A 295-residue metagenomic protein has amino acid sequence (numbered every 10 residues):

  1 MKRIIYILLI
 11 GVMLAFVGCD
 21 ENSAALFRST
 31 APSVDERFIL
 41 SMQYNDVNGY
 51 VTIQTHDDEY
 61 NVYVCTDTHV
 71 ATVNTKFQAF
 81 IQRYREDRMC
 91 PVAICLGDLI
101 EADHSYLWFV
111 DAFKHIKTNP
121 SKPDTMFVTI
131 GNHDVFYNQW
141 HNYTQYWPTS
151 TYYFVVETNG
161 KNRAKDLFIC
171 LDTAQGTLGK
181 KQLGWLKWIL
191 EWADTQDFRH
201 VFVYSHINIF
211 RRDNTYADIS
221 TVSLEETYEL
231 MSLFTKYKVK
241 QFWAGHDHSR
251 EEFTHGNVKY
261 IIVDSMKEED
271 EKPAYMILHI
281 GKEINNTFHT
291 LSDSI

Functional and structural regions predicted by a protein language model:
K2-I10: Sec-dependent signal peptide recognition, specifically the positively charged N-region followed immediately by
A15-G18: C-terminal motif of bacterial Sec signal peptides marking the signal peptidase cleavage site
D20-L107: N-terminal active-site segment of His-dependent metallophosphoesterases
A24-Q43, R250-I295: Binuclear metal-dependent phosphoesterase catalytic core
I39-V51, N74-Q82, Y106-K114, N138-F154 (+3 more regions): Alpha-helical scaffolding within the catalytic cores of extracellular/periplasmic polymer-degrading hydrolases
D58-T72, R88-G176, I209-R211, N257-S265: Active-site neighborhood of divalent metal-dependent phosphoester/pyrophosphate hydrolases
V70-T75, L178-G179, E269-E271: Short, solvent-exposed loop/turn elements at domain surfaces
R83-V92, L107, N119-T125, T177-Y260 (+1 more regions): His/acidic metal-ligating clusters that form di-metal
